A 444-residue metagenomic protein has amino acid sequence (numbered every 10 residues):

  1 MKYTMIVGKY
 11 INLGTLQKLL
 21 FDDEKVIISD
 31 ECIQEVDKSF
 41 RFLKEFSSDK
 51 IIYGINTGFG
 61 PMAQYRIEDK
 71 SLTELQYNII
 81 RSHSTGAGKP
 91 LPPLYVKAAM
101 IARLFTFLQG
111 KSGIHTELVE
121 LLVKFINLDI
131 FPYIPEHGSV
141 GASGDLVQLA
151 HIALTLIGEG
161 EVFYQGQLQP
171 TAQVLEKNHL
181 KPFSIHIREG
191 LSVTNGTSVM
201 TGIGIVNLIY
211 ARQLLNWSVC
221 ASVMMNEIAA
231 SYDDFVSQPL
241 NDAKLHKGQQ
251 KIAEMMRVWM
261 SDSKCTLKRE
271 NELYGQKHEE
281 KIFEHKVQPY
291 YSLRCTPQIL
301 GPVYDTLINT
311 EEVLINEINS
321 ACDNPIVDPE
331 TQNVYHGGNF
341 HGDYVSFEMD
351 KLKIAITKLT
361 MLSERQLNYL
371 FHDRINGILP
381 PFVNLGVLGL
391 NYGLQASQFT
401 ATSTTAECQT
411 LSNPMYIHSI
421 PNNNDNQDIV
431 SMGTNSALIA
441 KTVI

Functional and structural regions predicted by a protein language model:
M1-D49: N- or domain-start disorder-to-order transition segments that initiate the globular core
I33-I51, L121-E136, N178-F183, R188 (+1 more regions): Short, hydrophobic/aliphatic alpha-helical segments
P61-Q76: Glycine-rich loop at the start of a catalytic domain that most often binds anionic cofactors/ligands
S84, G88, P92, A98-H246: Active-site cavity-forming subdomains of large catalytic enzyme subunits
T85-G113, T171-I205, E272, E279 (+1 more regions): A structural-propensity feature for long, helix-poor, extended segments
A142-H151, T306, T310, L314-Y416: Glycine-rich anion/phosphate-binding loop at the beta-strand->alpha-helix junction
N226-M361: Accessory "access/gating" subregions that flank catalytic or transport cores
